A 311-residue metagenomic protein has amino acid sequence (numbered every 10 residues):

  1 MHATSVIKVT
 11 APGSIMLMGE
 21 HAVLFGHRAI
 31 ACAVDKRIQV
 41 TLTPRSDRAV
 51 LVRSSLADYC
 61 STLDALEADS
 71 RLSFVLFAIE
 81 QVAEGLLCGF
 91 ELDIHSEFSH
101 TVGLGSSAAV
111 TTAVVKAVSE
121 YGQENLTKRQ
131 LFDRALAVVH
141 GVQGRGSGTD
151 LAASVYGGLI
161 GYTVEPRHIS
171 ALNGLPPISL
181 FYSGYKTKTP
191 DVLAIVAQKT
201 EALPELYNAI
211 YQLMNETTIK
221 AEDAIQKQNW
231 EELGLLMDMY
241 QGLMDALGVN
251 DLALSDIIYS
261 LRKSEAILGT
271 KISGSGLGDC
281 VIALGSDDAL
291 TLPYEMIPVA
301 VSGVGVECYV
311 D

Functional and structural regions predicted by a protein language model:
H2-P12, M16, V23, Q39-E84 (+4 more regions): C-terminal nucleotide
S14, A22-G26, A31-A33, T101 (+3 more regions): FAD-binding core of FAD-dependent oxidoreductases, characterized by glycine-rich FAD pyrophosphate-binding loops
H21, L56, S96-F98: Short, histidine-centered active-site or binding-site loop motifs used for metal coordination, general acid-base
I79-V102: Glycine- and acidic-rich phosphate- and metal-coordinating loops
L104-T127: DPxDG-like acidic metal-binding loop motif
V115, V281-I282: Short hydrophobic alpha-helical segments that form membrane-spanning helices or hydrophobic packing faces of helical
